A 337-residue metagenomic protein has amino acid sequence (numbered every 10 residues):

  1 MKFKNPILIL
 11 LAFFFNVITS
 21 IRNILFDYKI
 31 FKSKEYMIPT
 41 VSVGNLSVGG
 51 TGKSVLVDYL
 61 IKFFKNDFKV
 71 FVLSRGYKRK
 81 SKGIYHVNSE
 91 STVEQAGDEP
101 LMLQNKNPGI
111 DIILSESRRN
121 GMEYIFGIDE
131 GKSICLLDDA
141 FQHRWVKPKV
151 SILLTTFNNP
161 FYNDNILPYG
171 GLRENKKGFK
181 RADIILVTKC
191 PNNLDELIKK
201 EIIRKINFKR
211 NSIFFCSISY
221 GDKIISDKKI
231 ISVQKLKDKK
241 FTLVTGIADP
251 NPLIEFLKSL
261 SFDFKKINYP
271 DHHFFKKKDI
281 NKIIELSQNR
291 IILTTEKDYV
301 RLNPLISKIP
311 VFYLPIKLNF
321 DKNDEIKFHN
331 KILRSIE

Functional and structural regions predicted by a protein language model:
M1-P39, S335: A transmembrane-helix-recognition feature enriched in membrane-embedded lipid enzymes and envelope glyco-/phospholipid
K2, P160-N289, L293: C-terminal accessory "lid"/substrate-recognition subdomains
F14, S54, L103, D138 (+3 more regions): Residue-level signal for inorganic ion chemistry
N23-S89, P191-N193: Walker A (P-loop) phosphate-binding motif
V43, L73, T155, C216 (+2 more regions): Hydrophobic residues at beta-strand termini and immediately following loops that shape nucleotide-binding pockets
K69-L73, L153, K240-V244: Conserved beta-strand elements of the Class I
Y77-I206: Phosphate/Mg2+-binding loops and adjacent switch elements in nucleotide/diphosphate-handling enzyme cores
Y220-G221, P270-F274, I309-E337: Short, flexible loop segments at boundaries between secondary-structure elements
